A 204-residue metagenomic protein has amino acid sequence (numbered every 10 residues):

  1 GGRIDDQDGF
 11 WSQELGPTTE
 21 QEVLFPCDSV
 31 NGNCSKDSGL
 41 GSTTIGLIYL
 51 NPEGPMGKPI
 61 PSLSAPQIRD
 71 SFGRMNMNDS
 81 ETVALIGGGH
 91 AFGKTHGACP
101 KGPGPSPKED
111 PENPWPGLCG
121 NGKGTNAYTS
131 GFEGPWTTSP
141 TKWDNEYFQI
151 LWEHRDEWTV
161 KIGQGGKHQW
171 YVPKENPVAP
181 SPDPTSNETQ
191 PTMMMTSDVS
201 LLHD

Functional and structural regions predicted by a protein language model:
G1-D204: Long, well-ordered alpha/beta core segments of mature domains
